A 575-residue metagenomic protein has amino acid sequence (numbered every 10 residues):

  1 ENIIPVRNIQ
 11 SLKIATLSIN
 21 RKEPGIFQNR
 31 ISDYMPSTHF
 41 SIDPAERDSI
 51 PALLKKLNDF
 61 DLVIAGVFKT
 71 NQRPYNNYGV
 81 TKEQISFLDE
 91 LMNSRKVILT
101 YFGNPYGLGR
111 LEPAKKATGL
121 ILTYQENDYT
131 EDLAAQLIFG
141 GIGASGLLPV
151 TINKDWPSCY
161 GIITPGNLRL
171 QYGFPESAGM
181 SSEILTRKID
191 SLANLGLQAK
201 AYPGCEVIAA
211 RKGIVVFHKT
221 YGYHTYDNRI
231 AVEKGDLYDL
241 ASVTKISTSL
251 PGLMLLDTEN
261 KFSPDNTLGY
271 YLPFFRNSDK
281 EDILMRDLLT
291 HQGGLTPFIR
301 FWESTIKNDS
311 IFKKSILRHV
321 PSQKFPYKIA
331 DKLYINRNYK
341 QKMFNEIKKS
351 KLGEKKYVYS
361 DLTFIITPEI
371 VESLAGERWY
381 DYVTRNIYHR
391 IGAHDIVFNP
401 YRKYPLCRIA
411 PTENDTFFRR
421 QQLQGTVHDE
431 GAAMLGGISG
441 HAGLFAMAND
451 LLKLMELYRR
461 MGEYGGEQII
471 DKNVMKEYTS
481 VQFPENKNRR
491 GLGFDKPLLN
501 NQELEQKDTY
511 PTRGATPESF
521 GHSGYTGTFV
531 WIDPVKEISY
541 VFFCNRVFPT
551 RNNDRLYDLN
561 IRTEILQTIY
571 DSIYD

Functional and structural regions predicted by a protein language model:
E1-A178: Preference for extracellular/luminal or secreted protein segments
I4, F40-A45, V150-P157, I162 (+4 more regions): Short, gly/Ser/Thr-rich active-site loops of penicillin-recognizing serine hydrolases
N20-K22, K69-Q72, N104-L108, E126-D128 (+9 more regions): Solvent-exposed loop/turn segments at secondary-structure junctions within structured extracellular/periplasmic domains
A178-L240, K261-S263, D429, V547-N552: Short, conserved catalytic-motif segment at the N-terminal edge
L195, A199-E206, N228-D287, K351-T363 (+2 more regions): Short active-site loop at a secondary-structure junction that contains or immediately precedes the catalytic residue(s)
K280-P517: Short, surface-exposed loop or secondary-structure junction motifs that flank catalytic or metal-binding residues
S519, T526-S539: Short, surface-exposed beta-strand/loop micro-motifs that present aromatic residues
